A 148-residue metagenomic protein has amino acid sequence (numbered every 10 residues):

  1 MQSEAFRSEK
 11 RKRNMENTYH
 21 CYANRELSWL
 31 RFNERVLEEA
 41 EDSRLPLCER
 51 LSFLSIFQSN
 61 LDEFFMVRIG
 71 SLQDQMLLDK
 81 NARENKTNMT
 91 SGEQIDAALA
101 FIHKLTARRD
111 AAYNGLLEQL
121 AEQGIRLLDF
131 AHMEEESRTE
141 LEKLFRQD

Functional and structural regions predicted by a protein language model:
Q2-D148: N-terminal localization/anchoring segments of enzymes in phospholipid and broader phosphate metabolism
